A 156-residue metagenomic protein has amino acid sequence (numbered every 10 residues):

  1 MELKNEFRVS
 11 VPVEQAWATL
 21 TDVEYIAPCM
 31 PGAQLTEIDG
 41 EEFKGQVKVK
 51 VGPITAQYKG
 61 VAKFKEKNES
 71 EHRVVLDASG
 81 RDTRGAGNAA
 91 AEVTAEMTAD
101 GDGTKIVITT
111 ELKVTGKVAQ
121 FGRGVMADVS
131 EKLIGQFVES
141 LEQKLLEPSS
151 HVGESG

Functional and structural regions predicted by a protein language model:
M1-E42, Q46, K50-I54, G156: Hydrophobic ligand-binding cavity/cleft-lining segments
E2-E6, E42-K44, Q57-K59, R73 (+2 more regions): Intrinsic-disorder/low-complexity, polar/charged segments enriched in Ser/Thr/Lys/Arg/Asp/Glu/Gln
N5-F7, G45-V49, L76-A78, A95 (+1 more regions): Preference for bulky hydrophobic residues occupying beta-strand positions in well-ordered beta-sheet regions
Q15-W17, I54-K59, H72-V74, A86-N88 (+1 more regions): Short acidic, gly/pro-rich beta-turn/loop elements at beta-sheet edges and active-site/ligand-binding grooves
A16-L20, I26, F64, I108 (+1 more regions): Hydrophobic pocket/interface hotspot
I38-G80: Glycine-rich portal/gate segments that line the openings of hydrophobic small-molecule binding cavities
V61, E66, G80-D128: Beta-strand/loop substructures that line and gate deep hydrophobic ligand-binding cavities in soluble
K117-G153: A conserved amphipathic terminal alpha-helix motif
